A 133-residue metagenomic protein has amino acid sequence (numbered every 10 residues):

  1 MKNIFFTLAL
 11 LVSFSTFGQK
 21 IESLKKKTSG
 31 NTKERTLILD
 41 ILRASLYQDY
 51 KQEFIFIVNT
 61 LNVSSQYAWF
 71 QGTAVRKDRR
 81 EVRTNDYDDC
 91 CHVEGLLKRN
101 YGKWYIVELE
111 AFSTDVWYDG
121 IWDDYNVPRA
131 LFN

Functional and structural regions predicted by a protein language model:
M1-I4: Positively charged n-region of N-terminal signal peptides that target proteins for export
K25-E53: Short, non-transmembrane alpha-helical segments in secretory-pathway proteins
D49-Y101: Mature extracytoplasmic domains of secretory-pathway proteins
H92-I121: Short beta-strand edge/turn micro-motifs at domain boundaries
G120-N133: Extended, polar beta-sheet/loop recognition surfaces of beta-rich domains that mediate binding to diverse ligands
